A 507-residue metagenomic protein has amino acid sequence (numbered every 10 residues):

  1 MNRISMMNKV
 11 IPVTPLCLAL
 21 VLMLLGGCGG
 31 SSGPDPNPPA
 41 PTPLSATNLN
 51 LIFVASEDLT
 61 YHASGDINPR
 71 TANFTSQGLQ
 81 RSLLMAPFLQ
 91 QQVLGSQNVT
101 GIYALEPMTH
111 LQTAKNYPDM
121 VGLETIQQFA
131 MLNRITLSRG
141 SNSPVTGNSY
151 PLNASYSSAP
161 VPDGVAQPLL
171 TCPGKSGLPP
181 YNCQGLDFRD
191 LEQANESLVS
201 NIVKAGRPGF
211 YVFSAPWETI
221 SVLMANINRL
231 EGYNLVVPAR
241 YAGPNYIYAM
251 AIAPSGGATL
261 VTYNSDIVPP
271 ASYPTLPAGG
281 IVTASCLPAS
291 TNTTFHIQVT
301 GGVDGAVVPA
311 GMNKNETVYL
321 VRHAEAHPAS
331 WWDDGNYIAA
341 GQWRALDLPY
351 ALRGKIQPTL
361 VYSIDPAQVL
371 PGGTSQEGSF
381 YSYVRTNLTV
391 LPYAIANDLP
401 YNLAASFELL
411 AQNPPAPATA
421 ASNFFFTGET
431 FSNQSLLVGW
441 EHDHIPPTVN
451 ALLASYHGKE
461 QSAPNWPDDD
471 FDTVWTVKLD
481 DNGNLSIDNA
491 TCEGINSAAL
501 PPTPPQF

Functional and structural regions predicted by a protein language model:
N2-C17: Bacterial N-terminal signal peptides that target proteins for export
M7-V10, G78, G341, V438: Conserved anionic group-binding/transfer micro-motifs
L22-L44: Bacterial Sec-dependent N-terminal signal peptides
P41-K175, C183-S200, G206, I220 (+2 more regions): Active-site-proximal alpha-helix that buttresses catalytic centers in soluble enzyme cores
L51, P208-S214, V318, N433-G439: Residue-level preference for the first positions of well-ordered beta-strands
W217: Residues lining the SAM
